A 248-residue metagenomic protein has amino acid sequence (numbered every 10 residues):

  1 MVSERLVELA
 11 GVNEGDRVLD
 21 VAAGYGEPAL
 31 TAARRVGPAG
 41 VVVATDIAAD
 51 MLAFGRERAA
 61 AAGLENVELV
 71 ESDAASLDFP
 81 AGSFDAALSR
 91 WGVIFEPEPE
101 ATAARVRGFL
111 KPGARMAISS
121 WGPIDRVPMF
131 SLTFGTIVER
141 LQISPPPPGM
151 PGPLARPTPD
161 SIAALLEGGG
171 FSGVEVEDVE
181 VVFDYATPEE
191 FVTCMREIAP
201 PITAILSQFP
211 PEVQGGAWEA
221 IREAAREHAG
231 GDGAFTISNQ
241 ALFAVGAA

Functional and structural regions predicted by a protein language model:
M1-D16, T31: Conserved alpha-helix/loop element of class I SAM-dependent methyltransferases that forms part of the SAM/SAH-binding
R17-L77, A86, A101: Class I SAM-dependent methyltransferase SAM/SAH-binding core
L19, S83-W91, A117: Short SAM/SAH-binding signature in class I
A22-E27, P80, P99, M150-A248: Conserved Class I S-adenosyl-L-methionine
V36, A59, I137, L166 (+2 more regions): Conserved hydrophobic residues forming the short capping helix/wall of the S-adenosyl-L-methionine
D85-E100, G122: A short SAM/SAH-binding and catalytic strip from SAM-dependent methyltransferases
E100-R115: A short glycine-rich, Lys/Arg-flanked "PGG" loop and its adjoining helix->strand segment in the class I
R115-L141: Conserved class I S-adenosyl-L-methionine
